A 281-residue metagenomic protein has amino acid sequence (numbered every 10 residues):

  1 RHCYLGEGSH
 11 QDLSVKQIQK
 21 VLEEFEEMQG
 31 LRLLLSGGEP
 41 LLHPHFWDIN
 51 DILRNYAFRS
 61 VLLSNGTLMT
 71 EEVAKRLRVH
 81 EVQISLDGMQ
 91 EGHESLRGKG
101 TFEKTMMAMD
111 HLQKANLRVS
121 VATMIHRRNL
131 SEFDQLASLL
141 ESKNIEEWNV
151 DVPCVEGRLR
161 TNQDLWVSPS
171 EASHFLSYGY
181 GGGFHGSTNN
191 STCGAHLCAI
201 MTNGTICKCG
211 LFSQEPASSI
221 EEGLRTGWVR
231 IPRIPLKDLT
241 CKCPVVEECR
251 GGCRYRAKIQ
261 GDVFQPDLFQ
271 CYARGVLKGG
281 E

Functional and structural regions predicted by a protein language model:
R1-K16: Canonical Radical SAM [4Fe-4S] cluster-binding loop centered on the CxxxCxxC motif and its immediate flanking residues
G8, Q90-L96, E156-N162: A short acidic, helix-capping loop that chelates divalent metal ions and anchors anionic groups
V15-S36, H43-P153: Radical SAM/AdoMet-radical enzyme domain recognition
I18-G30, Q260-E281: Short microdomains enriched in Cys/His and/or Lys/Arg
L165-T188, C209-Q260: C-terminal accessory region of radical SAM enzymes
S191-A195: Short, small/polar residue-rich loop motifs at catalytic or cofactor-binding pockets
I200-M201: Short, acidic, Ser/Thr-enriched surface-loop or helix-capping motifs
T205-C207: Hydrophobic "anchor" residues
